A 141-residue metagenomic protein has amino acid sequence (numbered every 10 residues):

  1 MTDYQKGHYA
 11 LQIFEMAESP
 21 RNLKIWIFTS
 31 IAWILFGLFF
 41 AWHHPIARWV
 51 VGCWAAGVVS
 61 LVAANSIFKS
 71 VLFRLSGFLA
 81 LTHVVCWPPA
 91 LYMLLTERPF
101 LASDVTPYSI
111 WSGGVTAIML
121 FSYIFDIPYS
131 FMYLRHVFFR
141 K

Functional and structural regions predicted by a protein language model:
M1-G52: N-terminal signal-anchor transmembrane alpha-helix
K6-Q12, L72-G77, V137-K141: Catalytic phosphate/metal-binding cores of nucleic-acid and nucleotide-processing enzymes, i.e., regions that mediate
S30-F39, V58, V62, L91 (+1 more regions): Hydrophobic core of alpha-helical transmembrane segments in multi-pass integral membrane proteins
F39-H43, A63-V71, T96-A102: Juxtamembrane "helix-exit" motif on the non-cytosolic side of transmembrane helices
R48-V58, S112-M119: Hydrophobic core segments of alpha-helical transmembrane domains in multi-pass membrane proteins
A56-S60, L79-T96: Hydrophobic alpha-helical membrane segments
F73-T82, V105-G113: Non-cytosolic membrane-interface motifs at loop->transmembrane helix junctions
E97, M119-R140: Membrane-water interface at the C-terminal end of transmembrane alpha helices
